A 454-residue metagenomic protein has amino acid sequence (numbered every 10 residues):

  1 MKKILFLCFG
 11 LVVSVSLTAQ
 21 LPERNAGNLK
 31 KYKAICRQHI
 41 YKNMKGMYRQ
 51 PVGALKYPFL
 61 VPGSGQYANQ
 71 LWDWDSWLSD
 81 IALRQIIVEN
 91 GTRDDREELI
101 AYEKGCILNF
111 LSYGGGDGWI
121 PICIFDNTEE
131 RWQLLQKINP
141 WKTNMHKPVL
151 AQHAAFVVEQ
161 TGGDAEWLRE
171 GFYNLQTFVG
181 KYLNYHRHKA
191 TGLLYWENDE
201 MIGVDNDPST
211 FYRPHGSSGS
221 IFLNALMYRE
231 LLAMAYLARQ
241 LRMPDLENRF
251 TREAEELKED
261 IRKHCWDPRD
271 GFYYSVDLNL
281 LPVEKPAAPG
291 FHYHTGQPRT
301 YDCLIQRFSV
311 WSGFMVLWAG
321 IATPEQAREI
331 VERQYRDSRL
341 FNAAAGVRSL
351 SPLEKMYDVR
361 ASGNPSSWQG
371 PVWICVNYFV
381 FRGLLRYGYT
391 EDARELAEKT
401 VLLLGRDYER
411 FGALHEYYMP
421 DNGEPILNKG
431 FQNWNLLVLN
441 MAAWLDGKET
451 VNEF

Functional and structural regions predicted by a protein language model:
M1-Q20: Bacterial Sec-dependent N-terminal signal peptides
Q20-W72, G105, N109, D260 (+7 more regions): Low-complexity, Ser/Thr/Pro/Gly-enriched N-terminal "stalk/linker" regions
E23-I35, V52, D117, P121 (+3 more regions): Catalytic cores of carbohydrate-active enzymes
R24, N28-H39, T92-L111, D164-L183 (+5 more regions): Extended, well-ordered alpha-helical scaffold segments
Y57-G65, I122-K142, E200-S220, P289-T295 (+2 more regions): Acidic/His metal-coordination segments adjacent to aromatic residues that form catalytic metal sites in metalloenzymes
N69-Y195, I221-N224, Y228, V310 (+3 more regions): Aromatic-rich carbohydrate-recognition surfaces in CAZymes
P214-S218, A225, V283-L340, S367 (+2 more regions): Aromatic (Trp/Tyr) and acidic
N342-W373: Generic long, charged, amphipathic alpha-helical segments
